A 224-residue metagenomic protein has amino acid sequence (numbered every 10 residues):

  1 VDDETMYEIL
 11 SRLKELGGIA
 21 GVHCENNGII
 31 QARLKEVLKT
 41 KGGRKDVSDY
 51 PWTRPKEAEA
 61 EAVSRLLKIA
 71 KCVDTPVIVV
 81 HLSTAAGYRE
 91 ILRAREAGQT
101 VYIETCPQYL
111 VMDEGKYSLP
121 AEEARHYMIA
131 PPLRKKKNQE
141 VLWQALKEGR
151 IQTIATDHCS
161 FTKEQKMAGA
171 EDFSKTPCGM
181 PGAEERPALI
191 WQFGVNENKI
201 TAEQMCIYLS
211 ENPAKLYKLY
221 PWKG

Functional and structural regions predicted by a protein language model:
V1-I154: Histidine/acidic residue-rich metal-binding segments in metalloenzymes
K45-D74, H126-Y127, Q152-I154, S160-G224: His/Asp/Glu-enriched, well-ordered alpha-helical/loop segment that forms or immediately abuts the divalent-metal
